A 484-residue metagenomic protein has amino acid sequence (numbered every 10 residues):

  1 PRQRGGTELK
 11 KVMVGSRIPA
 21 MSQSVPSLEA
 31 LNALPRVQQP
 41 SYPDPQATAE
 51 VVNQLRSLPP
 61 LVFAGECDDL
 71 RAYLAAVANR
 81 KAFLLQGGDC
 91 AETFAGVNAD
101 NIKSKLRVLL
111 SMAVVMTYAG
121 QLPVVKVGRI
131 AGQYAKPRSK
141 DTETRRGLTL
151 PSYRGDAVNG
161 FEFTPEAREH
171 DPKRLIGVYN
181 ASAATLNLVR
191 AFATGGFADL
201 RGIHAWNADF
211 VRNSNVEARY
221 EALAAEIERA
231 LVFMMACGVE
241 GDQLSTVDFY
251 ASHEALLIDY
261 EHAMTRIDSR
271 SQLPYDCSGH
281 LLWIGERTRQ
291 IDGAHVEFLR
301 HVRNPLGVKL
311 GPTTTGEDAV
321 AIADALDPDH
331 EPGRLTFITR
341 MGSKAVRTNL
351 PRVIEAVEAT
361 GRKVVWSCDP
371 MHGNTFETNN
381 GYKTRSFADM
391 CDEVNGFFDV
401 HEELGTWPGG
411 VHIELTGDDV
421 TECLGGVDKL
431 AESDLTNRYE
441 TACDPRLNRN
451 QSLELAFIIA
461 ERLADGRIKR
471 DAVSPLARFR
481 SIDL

Functional and structural regions predicted by a protein language model:
P1-S27, D483-L484: N-terminal amphipathic/basic-hydrophobic helices that include classical n-h-c signal peptides and signal-anchor
I18-L84: N-terminal basic/disordered segments at the start of proteins
D69-R71, D292-H295, I322, P351-V353: Glycine-rich, charged/polar anion/phosphate-binding loops that engage phosphate groups from diverse ligands
L74-V77, V115-T117, F298-L299, V400-L404: A general structural signal for short secondary-structure junctions and capping/turn motifs
F83-D89, R300-V302, E331-G333, H372-E377: Short acidic (Asp/Glu) and glycine-rich catalytic loops that position anionic groups and cofactors
L85-C90, V127-I130, C368-M371, E414-T416: Short loop/turn segments at strand-loop or loop-helix junctions that form parts of catalytic or ligand-binding pockets
A91-E92, V97-G342, R385, E393 (+5 more regions): Active-site-facing alpha/beta catalytic cores
A319, R334-W366, H372-T421, A472 (+1 more regions): Non-transmembrane, aqueous-exposed alpha-helical and coiled segments at domain scale
